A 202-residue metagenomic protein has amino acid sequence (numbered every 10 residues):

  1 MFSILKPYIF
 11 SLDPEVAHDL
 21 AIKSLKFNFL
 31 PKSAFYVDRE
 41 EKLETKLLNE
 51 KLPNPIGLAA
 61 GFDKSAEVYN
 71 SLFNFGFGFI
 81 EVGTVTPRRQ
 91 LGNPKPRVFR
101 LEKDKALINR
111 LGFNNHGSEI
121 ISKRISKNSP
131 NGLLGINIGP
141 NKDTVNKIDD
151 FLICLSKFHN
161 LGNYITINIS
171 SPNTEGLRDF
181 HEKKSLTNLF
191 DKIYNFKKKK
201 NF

Functional and structural regions predicted by a protein language model:
M1-F202: Flavin-dependent oxidoreductase catalytic cores
